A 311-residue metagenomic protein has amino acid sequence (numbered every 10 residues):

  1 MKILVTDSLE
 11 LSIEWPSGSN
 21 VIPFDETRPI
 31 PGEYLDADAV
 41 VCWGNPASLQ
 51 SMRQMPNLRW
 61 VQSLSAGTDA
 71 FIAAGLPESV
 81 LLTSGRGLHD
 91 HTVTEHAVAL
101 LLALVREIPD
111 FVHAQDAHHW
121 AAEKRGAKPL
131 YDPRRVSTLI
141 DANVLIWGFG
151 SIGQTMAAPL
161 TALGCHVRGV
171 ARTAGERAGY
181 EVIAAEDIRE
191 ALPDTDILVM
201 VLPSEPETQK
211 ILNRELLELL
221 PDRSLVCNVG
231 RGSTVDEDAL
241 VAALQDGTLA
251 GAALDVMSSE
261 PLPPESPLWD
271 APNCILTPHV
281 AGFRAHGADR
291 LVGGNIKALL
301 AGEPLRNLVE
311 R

Functional and structural regions predicted by a protein language model:
M1-R86: An N-terminal-biased, well-structured beta-alpha scaffold segment characteristic of Rossmann-like dinucleotide-binding
V5, V144-I146: Hydrophobic Val/Ile/Leu positions in short beta-strands of Rossmann-like dinucleotide-binding domains
S79, I140-N143, R223: Phosphate-coordination loops involved in phosphoryl transfer and adenosine-cofactor binding
T83-S84, L88, T92-H96, L104 (+2 more regions): C-terminal helix-to-coil terminal segments
R86-N143: Phosphate-binding beta-alpha-beta segment of Rossmann-like dinucleotide-binding domains, i.e., the NAD(P)
I152: Hydrophobic/small residue at the entry helix of a nucleotide-binding pocket
A162-A178: NAD(P)-binding Rossmann-fold cofactor-contacting core
T173-P267: Rossmann-like adenosine-cofactor binding region
